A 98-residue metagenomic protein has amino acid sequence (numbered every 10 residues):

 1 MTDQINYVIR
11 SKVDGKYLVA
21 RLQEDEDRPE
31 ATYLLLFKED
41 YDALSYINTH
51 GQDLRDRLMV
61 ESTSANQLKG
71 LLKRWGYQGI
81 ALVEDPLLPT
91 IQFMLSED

Functional and structural regions predicted by a protein language model:
M1-D98: Conserved NAD+-utilizing ADP-ribose enzyme module
